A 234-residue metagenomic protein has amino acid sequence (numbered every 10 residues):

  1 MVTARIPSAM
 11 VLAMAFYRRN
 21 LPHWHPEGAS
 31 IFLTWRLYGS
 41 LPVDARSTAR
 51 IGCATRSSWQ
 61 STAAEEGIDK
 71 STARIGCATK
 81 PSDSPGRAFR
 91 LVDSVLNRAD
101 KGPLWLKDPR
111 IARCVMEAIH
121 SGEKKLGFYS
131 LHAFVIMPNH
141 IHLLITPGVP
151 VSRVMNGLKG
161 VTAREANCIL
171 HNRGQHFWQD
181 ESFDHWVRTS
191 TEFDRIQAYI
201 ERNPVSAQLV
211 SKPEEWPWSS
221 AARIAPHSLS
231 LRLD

Functional and structural regions predicted by a protein language model:
M1-D234: Short catalytic/metal-binding and nucleic-acid-binding patches
